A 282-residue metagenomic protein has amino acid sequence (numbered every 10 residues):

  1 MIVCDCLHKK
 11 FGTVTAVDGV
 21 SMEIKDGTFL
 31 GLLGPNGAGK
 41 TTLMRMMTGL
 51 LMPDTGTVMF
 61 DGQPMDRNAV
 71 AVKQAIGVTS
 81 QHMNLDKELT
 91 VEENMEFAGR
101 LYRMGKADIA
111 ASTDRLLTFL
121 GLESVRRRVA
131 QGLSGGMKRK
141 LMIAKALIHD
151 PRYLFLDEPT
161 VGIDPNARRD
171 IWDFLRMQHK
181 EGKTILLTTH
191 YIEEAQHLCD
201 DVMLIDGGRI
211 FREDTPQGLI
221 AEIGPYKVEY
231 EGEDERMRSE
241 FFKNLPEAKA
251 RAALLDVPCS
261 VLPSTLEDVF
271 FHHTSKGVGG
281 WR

Functional and structural regions predicted by a protein language model:
G56-R67, A71-V72: Conserved ABC transporter NBD signature motif
E88, V129-G136: Conserved ABC ATPase signature
E96, R100, A107-V125: Conserved ABC ATPase "signature" region
D150: Conserved catalytic motifs of ABC-family nucleotide-binding domains
L154-D157: Catalytic Walker B motif of ABC-type/P-loop ATPase nucleotide-binding domains
D170-P246: ABC transporter nucleotide-binding domain
P216-R282: Short, charged/small-residue-rich alpha-helical element at the C-terminal edge of ABC transporter nucleotide-binding
